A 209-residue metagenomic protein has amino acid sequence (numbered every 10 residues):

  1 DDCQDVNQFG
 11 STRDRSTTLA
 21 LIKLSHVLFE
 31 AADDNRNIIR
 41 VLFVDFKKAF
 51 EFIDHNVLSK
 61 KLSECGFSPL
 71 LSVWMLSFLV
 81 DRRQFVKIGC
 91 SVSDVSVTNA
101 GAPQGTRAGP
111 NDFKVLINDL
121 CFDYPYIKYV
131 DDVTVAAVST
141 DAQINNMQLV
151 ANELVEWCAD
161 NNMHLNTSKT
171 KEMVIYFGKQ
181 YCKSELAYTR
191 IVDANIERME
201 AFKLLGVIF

Functional and structural regions predicted by a protein language model:
D1-P103, A137-V138: Conserved pre-catalytic core of RNA-dependent polymerases
D1-V6, A32, P110-A136: Active-site palm subdomain of RNA-directed nucleic acid polymerases
D14-T17, T106, P110, T140 (+1 more regions): Flexible, glycine- and charge-enriched loops at secondary-structure boundaries
A20, L24, G109-L116, M147-V150: Hydrophobic alpha-helical membrane-association signature
L24, D45, L62, M75 (+9 more regions): Mobile genetic element proteins and their domesticated derivatives, centered on retroelements and DNA transposons
K48-C65, N118, V133-A159, K179: Catalytic palm subdomain of template-directed nucleic-acid polymerases, centered on the conserved carboxylate motif
G89-S91, L149, H164-E200: Short, conserved micro-motifs composed of acidic
I127, D193-F209: Basic, alpha-helical interaction scaffolds
